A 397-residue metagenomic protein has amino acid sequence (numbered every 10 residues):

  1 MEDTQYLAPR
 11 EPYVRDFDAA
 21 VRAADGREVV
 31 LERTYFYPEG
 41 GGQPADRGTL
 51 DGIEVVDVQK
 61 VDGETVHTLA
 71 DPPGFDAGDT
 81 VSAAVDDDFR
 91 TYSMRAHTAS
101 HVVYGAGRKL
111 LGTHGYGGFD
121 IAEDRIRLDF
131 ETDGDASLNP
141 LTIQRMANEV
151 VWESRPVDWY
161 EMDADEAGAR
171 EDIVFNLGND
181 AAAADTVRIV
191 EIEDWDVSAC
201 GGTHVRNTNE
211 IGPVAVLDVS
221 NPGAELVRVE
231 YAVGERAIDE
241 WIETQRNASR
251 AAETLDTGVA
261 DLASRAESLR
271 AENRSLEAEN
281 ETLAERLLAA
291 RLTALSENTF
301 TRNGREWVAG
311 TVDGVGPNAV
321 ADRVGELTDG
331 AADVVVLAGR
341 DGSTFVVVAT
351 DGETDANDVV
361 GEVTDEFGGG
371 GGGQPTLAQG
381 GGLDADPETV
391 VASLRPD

Functional and structural regions predicted by a protein language model:
M1-D397: A glycine- and charged-residue-rich anion-binding loop/surface
